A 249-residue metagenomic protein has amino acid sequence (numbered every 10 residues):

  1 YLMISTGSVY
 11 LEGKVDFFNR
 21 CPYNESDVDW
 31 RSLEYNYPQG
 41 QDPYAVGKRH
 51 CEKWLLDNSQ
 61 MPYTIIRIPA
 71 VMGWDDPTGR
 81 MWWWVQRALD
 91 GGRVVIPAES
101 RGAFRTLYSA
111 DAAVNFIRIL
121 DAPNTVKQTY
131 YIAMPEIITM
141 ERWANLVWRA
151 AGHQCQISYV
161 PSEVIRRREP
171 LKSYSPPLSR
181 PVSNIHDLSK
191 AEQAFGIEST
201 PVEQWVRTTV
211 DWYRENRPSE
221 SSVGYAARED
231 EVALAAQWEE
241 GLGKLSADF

Functional and structural regions predicted by a protein language model:
Y1-V46, L56-D57, T64: Conserved Rossmann-fold NAD(P)-dependent oxidoreductase catalytic core, especially the SDR/UDP-sugar
S5, R67-P69, A133: Active-site beta-alpha turn of Rossmann-fold NAD(P)-dependent dehydrogenases/reductases
G7-Y10, P69-M72, G92: Active-site segment of SDR-like NAD(P)-dependent oxidoreductases
H50-D75: Conserved beta-loop-beta element that borders a ligand/cofactor-binding pocket
I65, S100, R105-A113, T129 (+3 more regions): Conserved loop-to-helix N-cap of the C-terminal "lid" that shapes the substrate pocket in Rossmann-like
T78-W84, P97-D121, K127-Q128: Substrate-positioning beta->alpha
V85-P97, H153-S158, S162-E163: A short C-terminal helix-loop "cap" of Rossmann-like NAD(P)-dependent dehydrogenase/epimerase domains
R118-P176, H186-K190, R207-T208, N216-F249: Mid/C-terminal beta-alpha module of Rossmann-like enzyme folds, strongest in SDR-family dehydrogenases/epimerases
